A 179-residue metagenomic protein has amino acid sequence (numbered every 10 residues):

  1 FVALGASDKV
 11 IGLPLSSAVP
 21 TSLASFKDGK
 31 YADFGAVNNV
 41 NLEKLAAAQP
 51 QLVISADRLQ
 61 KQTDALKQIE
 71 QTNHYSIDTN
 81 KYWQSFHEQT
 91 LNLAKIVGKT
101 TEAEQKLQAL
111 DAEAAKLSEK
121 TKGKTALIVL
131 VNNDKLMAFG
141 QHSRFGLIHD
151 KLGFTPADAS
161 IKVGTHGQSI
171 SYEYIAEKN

Functional and structural regions predicted by a protein language model:
F1-K44, A48, R58: A short, structured surface patch at a secondary-structure boundary
F1-V2, L42, A46, Q60-T63 (+7 more regions): Extracytoplasmic/secreted envelope proteins and their assembly/folding machinery, especially bacterial periplasmic
I11-L13, L52-A56, N73-S76, L127-V129: Structural recognition of the beta-strand scaffold that forms the well-ordered cores of secreted hydrolase catalytic
S16-V19, L52, L59-K61, T79-Y82 (+1 more regions): Solvent-exposed loop/turn segments at secondary-structure junctions within structured extracellular/periplasmic domains
S17-T21, G140-Q168: Alpha-helical, coiled-coil/dimerization segments enriched in small aliphatic residues
F34-L42, K162-Y172: Short helix-initiation/N-cap motifs at beta->coil->alpha
Q49-S55, I175, N179: Proline-aspartate-enriched helix->loop->beta-strand connector
I69-N133: Extracytoplasmic substrate-binding proteins
